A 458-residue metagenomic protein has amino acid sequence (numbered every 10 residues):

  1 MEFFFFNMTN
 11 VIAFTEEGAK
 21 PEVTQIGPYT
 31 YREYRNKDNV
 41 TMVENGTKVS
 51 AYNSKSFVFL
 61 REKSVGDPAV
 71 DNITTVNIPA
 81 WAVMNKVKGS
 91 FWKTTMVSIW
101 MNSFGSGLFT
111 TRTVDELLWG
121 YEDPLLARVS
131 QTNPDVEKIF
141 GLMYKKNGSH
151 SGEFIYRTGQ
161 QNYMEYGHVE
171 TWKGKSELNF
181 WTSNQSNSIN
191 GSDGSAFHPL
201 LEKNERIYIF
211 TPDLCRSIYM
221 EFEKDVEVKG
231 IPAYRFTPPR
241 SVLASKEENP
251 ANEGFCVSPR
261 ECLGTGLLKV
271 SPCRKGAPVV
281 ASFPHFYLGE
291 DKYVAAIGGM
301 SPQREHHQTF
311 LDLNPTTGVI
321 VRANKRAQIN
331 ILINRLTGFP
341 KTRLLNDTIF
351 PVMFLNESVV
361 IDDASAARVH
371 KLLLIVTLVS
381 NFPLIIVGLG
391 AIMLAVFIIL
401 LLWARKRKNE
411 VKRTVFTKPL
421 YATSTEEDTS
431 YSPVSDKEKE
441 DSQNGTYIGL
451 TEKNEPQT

Functional and structural regions predicted by a protein language model:
M1-P232, P239-D441, I448-E452: Extracellular or lumenal secretory-pathway regions
K453-T458: A positional/structural detector of protein chain ends, strongest at the extreme C-terminus and weakly at the extreme
